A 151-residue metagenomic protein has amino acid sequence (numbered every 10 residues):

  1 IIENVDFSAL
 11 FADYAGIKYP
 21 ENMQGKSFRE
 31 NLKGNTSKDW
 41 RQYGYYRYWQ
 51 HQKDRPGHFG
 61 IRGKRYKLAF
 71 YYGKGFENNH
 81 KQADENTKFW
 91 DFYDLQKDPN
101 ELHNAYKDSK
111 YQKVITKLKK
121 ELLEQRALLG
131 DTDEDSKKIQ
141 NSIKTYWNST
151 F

Functional and structural regions predicted by a protein language model:
I1: Catalytic nucleophile-loop/oxyanion-hole region of alpha/beta-hydrolase and closely related hydrolase-like folds
N4-S8, D13-D91, L95, K113 (+3 more regions): C-terminal cap/loop subdomain of S1 sulfatases and analogous C-terminal strand-loop tails that border
D98: Intrinsically disordered, low-complexity polar regions and short flexible loop motifs
E101-A105: Carboxylate-dense, calcium-coordinating segments in secreted/extracellular and ER-lumen proteins
L118-L122: Short amphipathic alpha-helical coiled-coil/interface segments
